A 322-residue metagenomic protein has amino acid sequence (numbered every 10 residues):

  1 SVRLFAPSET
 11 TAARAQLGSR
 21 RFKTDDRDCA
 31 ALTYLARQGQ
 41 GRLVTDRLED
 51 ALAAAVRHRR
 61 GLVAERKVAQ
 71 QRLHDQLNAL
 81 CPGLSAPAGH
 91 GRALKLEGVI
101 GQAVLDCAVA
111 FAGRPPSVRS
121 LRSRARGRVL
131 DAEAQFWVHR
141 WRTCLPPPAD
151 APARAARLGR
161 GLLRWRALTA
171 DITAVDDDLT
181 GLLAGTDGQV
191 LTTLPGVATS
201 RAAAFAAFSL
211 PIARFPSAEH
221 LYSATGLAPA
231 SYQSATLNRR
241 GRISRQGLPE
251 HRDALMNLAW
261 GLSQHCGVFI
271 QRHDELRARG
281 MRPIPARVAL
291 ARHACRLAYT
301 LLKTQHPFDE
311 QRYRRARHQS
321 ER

Functional and structural regions predicted by a protein language model:
S1-R322: A detector of single, family-specific signature residues that are central to catalytic or substrate-handling motifs
